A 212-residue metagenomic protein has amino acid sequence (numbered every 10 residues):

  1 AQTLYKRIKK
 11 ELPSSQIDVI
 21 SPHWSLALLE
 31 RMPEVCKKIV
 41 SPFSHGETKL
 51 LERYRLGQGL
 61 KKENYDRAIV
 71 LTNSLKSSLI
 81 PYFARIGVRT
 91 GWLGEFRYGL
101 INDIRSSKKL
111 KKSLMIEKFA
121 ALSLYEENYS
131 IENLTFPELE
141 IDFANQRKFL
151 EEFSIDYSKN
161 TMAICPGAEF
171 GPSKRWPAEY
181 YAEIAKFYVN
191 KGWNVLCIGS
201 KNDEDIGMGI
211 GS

Functional and structural regions predicted by a protein language model:
A1-S212: Catalytic machinery of carbohydrate-active enzymes, primarily nucleotide-sugar-dependent glycosyltransferases
